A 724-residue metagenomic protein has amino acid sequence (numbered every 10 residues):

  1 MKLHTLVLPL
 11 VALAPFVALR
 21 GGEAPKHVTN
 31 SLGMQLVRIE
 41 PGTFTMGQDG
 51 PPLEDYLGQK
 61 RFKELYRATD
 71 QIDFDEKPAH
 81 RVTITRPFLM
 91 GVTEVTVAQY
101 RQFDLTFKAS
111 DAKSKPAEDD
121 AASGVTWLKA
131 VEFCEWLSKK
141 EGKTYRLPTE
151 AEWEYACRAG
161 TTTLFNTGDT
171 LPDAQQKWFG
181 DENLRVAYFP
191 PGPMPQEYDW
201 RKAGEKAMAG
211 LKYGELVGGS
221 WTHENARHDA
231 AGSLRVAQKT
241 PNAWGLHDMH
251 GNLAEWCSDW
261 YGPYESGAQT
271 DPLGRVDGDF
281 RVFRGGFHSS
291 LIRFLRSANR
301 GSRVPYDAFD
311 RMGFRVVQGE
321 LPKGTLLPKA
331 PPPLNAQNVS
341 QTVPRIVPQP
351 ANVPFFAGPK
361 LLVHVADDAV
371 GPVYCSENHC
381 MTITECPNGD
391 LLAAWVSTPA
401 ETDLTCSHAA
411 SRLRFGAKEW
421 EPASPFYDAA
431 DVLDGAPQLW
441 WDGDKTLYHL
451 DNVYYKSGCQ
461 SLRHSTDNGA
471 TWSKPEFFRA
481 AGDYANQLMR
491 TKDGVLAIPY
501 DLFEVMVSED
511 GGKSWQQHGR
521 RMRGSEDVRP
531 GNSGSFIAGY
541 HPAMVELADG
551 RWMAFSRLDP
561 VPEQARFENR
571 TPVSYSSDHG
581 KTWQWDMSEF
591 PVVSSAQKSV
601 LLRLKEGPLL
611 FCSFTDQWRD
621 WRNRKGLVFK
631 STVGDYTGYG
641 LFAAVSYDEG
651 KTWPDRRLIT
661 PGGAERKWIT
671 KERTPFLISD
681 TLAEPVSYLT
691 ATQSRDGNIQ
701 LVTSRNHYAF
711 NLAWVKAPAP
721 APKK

Functional and structural regions predicted by a protein language model:
M1-T5: Positively charged n-region of N-terminal signal peptides that target proteins for export
V7-P15: Bacterial N-terminal signal peptides
V28-S110, T126-L128, G251, E320: A short glycine-rich, aromatic-capped structural motif
T45, E54, G58-I72, S110 (+1 more regions): Functional-site microenvironments in short loops/helix caps that host divalent-cation chemistry
D271-R275, G301-A308, S631-T632, S679-D680 (+1 more regions): Short proline/glycine-enriched turn/loop segments at secondary-structure junctions
F309-K323: Short, structured beta-strand segments at or near domain termini in extracellular proteins/domains
P328-K724: Asp-box/BNR beta-propeller blade signature and adjacent active/binding-site loops in extracellular glycan-interacting
